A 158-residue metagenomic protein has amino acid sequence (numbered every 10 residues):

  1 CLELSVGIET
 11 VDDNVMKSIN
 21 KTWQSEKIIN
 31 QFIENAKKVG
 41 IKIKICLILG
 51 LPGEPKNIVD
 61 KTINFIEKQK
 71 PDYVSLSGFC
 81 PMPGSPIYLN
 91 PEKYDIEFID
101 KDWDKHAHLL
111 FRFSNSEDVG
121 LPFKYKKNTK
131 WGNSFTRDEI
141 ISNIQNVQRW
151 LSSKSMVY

Functional and structural regions predicted by a protein language model:
C1-V157: A structural motif corresponding to the C-terminal lobe/cap of the Radical SAM core domain
